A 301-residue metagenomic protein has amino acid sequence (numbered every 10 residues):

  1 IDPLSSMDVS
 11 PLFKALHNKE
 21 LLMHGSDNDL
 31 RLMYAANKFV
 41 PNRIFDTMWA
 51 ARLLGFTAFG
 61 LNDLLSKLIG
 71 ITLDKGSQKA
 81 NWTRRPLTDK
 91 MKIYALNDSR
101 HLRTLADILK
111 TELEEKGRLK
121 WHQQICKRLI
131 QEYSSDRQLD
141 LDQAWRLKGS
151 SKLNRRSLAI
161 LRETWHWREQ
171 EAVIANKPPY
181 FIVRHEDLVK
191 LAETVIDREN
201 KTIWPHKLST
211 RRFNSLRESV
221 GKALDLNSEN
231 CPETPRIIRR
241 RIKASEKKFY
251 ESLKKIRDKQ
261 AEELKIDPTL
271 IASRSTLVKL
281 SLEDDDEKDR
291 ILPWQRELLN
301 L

Functional and structural regions predicted by a protein language model:
I1-E112: Conserved DEDDh/DEDDy metal-dependent 3′-5′ exonuclease domain
D89, L105, L109-L301: Accessory DNA-binding and partner-docking regions appended to nucleic-acid-acting proteins, especially the terminal
